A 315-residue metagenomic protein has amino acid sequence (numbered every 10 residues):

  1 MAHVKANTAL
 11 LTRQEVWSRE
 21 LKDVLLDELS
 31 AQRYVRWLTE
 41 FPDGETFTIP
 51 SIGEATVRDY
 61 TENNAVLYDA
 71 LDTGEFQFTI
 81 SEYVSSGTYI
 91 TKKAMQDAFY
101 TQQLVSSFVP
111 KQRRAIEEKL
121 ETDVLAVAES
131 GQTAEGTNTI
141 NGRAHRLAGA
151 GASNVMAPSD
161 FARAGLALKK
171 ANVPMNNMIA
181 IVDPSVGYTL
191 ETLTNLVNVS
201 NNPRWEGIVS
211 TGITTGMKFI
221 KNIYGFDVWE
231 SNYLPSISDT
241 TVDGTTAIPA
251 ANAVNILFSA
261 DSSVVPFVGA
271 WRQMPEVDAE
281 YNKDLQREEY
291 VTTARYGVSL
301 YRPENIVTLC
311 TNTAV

Functional and structural regions predicted by a protein language model:
A2-Q32, L38-P42, I49-G53, T79 (+2 more regions): Sequence/fold signature of self-assembling virion shell proteins
V4-A6, N63-D72, Q112-A115: Short, mixed-charge, low-aromatic patches
D43-Q77: N-terminal low-complexity, intrinsically disordered segments
T48, E54, G74-Q103, S159-N201: Structured, hydrophobic secondary-structure cores that serve as assembly/anchoring elements
S85-G87, K111, E288-T292: Oligomerization/assembly interface segments of phage tail-like spikes and tubes
M95-A171, T308-V315: Alpha-helical scaffold segments that mediate packing/assembly in large oligomeric complexes
